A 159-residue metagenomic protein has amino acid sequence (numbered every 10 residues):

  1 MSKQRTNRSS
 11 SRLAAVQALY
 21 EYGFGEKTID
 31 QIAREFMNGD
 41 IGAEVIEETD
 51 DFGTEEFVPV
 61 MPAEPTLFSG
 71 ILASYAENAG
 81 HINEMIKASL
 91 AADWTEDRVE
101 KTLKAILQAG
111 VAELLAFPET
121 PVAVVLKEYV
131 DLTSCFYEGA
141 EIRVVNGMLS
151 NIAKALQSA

Functional and structural regions predicted by a protein language model:
M1-A159: N-terminal interaction/assembly modules
